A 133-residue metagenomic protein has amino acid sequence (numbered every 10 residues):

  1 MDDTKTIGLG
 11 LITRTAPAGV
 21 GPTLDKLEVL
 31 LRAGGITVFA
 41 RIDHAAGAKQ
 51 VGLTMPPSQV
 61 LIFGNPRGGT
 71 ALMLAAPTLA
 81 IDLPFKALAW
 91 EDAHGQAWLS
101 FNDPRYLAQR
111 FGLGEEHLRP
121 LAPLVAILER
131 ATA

Functional and structural regions predicted by a protein language model:
M1-G34: Terminal, regulation- and interaction-focused segments at domain boundaries
V29-A33, T78, A126: Short, intrinsically disordered, mixed-charge
F39-F85, A89: Compact, glycine-rich, soluble single-domain proteins
K86-G114: Beta-strand/loop substructures that line and gate deep hydrophobic ligand-binding cavities in soluble
Q109-A133: Well-ordered alpha/beta subsegment
